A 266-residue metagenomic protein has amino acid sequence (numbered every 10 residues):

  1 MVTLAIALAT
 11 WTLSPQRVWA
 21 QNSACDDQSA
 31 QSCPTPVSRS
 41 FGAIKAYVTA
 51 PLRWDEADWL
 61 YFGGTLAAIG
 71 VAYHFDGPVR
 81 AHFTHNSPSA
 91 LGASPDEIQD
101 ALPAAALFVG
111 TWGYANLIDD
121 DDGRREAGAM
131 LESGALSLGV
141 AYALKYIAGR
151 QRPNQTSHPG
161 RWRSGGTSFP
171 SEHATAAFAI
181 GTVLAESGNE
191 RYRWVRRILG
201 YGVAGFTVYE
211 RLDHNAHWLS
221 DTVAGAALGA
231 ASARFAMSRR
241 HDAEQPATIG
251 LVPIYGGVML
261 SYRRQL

Functional and structural regions predicted by a protein language model:
M1-Y61, G92-L107, W112, N116-L266: Replace "edges of transmembrane helices
W54, H74, N86: Residue-level signal for short amphipathic helical patches enriched in basic/charged and nearby hydrophobic residues
L60-I69: Acidic helix-start/capping segments at beta-turn-to-alpha-helix junctions
A68-P78: Alpha-helical transmembrane segments of multi-pass membrane proteins
T84-A93: Perimembrane loop-to-helix junctions flanking transmembrane segments
